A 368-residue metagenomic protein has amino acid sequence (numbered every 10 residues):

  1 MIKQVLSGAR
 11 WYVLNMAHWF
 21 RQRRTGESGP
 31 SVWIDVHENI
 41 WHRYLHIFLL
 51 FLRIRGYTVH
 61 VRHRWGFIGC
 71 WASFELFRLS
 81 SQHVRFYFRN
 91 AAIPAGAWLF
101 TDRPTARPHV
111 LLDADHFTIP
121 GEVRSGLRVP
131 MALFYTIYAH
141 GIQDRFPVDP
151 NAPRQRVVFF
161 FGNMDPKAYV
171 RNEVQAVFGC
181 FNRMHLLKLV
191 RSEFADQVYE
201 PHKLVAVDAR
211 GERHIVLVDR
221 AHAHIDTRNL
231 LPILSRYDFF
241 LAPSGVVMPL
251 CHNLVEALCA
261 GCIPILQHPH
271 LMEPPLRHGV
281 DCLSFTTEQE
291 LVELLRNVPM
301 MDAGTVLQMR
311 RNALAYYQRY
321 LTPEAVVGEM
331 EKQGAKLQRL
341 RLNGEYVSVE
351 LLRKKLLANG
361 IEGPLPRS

Functional and structural regions predicted by a protein language model:
I2-P249, Q267-M272, P323-E324, V349-S368: Nucleotide-sugar donor-binding catalytic core of glycosyltransferases
V216-V218, R228-E324, G328-L351: Catalytic binding pocket for nucleotide-activated donors in carbohydrate/polymer assembly enzymes
